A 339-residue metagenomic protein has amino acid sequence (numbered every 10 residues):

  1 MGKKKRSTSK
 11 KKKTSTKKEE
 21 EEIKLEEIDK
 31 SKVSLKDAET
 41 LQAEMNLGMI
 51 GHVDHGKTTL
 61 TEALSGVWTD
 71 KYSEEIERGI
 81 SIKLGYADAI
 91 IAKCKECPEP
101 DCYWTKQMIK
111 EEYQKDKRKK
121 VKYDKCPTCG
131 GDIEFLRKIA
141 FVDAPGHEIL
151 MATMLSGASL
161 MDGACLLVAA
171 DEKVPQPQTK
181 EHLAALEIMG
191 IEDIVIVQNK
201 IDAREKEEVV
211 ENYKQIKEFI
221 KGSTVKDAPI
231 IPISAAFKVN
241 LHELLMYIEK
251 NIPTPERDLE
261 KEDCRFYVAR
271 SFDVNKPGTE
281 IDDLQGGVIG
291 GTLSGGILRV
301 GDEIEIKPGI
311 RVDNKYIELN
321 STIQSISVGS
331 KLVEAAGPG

Functional and structural regions predicted by a protein language model:
K3-R6, K13, K17-G66, R137-F141 (+4 more regions): Helix-rich terminal scaffold detector
T16-A152, M161: P-loop NTPase switch module centered on the Walker A-proximal segment
I28-K30, E39, E218-G339: Conserved catalytic-core segments of large NTP-driven translation/proteostasis enzymes
H52-V53, S65, H147, A169-K173 (+4 more regions): Short, ordered loop/turn segments at secondary-structure junctions
D54, L60, G79, D143 (+7 more regions): Residue-level signature of catalytic and energy-coupling elements of molecular machines, predominantly ATP/GTP-dependent
S65, T69, S73, E77 (+10 more regions): Signal for well-folded cores of large energy- and translation-related assemblies
L136-A140, A144-L150, S159-E181, E187-V210: Conserved Switch II/interswitch segment of TRAFAC-class P-loop GTPases
